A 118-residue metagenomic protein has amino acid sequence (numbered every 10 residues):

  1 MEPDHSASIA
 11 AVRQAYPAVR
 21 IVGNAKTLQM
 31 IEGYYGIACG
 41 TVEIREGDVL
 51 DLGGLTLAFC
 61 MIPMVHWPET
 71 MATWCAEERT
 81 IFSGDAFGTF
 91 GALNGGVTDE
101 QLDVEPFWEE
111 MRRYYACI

Functional and structural regions predicted by a protein language model:
M1-L50: Active-site HxH/HxHxD metal-binding segment of metal-dependent hydrolases
L52-G54: Acyl-thioester-dependent condensation/acyltransferase catalytic cores
T56-I118: Metallo-beta-lactamase
